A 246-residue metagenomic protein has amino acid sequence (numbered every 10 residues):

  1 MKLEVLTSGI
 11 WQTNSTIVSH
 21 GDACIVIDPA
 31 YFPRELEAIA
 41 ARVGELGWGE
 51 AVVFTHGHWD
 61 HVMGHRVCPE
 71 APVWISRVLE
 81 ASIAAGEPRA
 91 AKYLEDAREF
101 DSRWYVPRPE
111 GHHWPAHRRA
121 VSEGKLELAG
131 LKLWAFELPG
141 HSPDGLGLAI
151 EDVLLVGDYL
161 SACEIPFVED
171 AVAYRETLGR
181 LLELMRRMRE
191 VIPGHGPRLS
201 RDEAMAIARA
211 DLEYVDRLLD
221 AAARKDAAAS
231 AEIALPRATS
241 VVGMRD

Functional and structural regions predicted by a protein language model:
M1-G49, R108-E183: Catalytic core of the metallo-beta-lactamase
T16-I17, V26-I27, A71, P88-R98 (+1 more regions): Conserved N-terminal glycine/acidic-rich loop preference
G21-A23, A71, V78, E151-D152 (+1 more regions): Short loop segments at secondary-structure junctions
I27-A30, G49-D60, W74-R77, E137-G140 (+2 more regions): Active-site neighborhood of phospho(di)ester-bond hydrolases with catalytic His/Asp-centered motifs
F32-R34, G57-M63, E80-I83, P143-L146 (+2 more regions): Active-site environment of divalent metal-dependent phosphoester hydrolases
L36-E37, A41-K125: Active-site HxH/HxHxD metal-binding segment of metal-dependent hydrolases
L182-E190, P197-D246: Accessory terminal helices/loops
